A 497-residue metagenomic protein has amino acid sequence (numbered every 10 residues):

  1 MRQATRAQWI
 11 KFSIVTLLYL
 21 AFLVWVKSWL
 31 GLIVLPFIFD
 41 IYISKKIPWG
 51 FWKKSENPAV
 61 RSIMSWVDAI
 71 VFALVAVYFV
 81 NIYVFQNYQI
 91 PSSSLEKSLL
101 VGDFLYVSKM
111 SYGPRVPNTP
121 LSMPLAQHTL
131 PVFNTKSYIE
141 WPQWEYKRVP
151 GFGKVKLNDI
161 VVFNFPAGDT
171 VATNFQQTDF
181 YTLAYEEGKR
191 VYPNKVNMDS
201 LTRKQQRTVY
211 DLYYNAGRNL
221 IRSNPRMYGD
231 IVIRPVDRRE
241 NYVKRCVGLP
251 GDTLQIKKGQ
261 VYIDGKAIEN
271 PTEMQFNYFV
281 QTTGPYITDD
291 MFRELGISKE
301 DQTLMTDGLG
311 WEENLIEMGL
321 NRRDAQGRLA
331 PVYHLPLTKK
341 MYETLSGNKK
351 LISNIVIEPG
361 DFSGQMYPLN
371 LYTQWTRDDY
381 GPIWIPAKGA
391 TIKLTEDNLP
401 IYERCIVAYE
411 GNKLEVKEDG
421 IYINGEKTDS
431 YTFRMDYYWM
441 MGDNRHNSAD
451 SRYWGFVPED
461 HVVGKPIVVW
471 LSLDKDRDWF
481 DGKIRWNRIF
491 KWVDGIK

Functional and structural regions predicted by a protein language model:
M1-K497: Extended hydrophobic leader/signal-anchor segments used for secretion and membrane insertion
